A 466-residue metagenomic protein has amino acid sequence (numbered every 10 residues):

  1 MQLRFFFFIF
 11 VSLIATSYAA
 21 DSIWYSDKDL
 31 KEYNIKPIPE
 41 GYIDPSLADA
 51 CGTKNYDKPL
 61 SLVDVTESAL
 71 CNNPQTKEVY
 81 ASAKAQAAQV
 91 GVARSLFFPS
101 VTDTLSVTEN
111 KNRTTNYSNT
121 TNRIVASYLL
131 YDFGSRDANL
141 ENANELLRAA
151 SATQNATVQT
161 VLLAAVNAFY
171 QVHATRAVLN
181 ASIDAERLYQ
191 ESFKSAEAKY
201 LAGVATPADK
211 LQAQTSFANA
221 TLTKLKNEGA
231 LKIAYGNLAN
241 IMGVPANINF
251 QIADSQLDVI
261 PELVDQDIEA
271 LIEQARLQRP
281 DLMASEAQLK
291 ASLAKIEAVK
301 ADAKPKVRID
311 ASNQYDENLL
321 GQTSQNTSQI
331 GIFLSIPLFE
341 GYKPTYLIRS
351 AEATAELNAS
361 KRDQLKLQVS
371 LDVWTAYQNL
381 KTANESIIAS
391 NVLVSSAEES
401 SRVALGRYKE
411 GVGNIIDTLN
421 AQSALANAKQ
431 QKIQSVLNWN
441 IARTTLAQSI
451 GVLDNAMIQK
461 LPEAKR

Functional and structural regions predicted by a protein language model:
M1-S68, E228-Q274, S449-R466: Terminal intrinsically disordered/low-complexity segments used for targeting and assembly
P59, N116-S118, D265, S324-N326 (+1 more regions): Short sequence motifs at beta-strands and strand-loop junctions characteristic of Gram-negative outer-membrane
K77, S100-Y117, L130-A156, S255 (+5 more regions): Small/polar (Gly/Ser/Thr/Ala-rich) solvent-exposed segments that form structured loops/beta-strands/short helices used
G91, V125, K295-A298, F333 (+1 more regions): Outer-membrane beta-barrel architecture
T120-A126, L271, S328-L334: Hydrophobic, lipid-facing positions within transmembrane beta-strands of outer-membrane proteins
E145, A152, A156-Q274, A376-N379 (+3 more regions): Periplasmic alpha-helical coiled-coil/stalk elements that build and connect Gram-negative outer-membrane
Q190, A218-V244, V392-V452: Short segments within alpha-helical structural elements
